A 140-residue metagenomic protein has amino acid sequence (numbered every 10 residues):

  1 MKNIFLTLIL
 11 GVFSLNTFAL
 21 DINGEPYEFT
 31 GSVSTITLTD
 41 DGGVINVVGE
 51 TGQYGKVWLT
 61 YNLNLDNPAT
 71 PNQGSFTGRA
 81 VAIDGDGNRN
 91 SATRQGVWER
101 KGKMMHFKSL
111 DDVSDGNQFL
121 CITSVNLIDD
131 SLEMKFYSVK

Functional and structural regions predicted by a protein language model:
M1-I4: Positively charged n-region of N-terminal signal peptides that target proteins for export
L6-T7, T17: Cleavable N-terminal signal peptides
L8-G11, D21: Basic/polar, acidic-poor N-terminal "presequence/leader" segments that form or can form short amphipathic helices
F18-K140: Beta-strand-enriched cores of mature, soluble protein domains
